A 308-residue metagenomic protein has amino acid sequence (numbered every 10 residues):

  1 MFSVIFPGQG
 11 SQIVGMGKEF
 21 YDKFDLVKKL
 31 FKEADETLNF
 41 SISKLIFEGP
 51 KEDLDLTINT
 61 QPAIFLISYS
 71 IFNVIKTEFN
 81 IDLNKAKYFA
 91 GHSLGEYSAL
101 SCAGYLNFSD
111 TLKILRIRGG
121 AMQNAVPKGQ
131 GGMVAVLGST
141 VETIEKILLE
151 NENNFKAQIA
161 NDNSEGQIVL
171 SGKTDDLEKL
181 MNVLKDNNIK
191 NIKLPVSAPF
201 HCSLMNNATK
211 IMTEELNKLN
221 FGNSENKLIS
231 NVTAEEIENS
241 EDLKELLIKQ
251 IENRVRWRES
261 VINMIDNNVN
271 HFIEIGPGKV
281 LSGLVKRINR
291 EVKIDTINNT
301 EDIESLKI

Functional and structural regions predicted by a protein language model:
M1-I144, H271-T300: FabD-like malonyl-/acyl-CoA
G10-S11, L38, A103-E252: Alpha/beta catalytic cores of group-transfer enzymes, especially the acyltransferase/condensing modules of polyketide
L26, E252-R256: Soluble or luminal CAZymes and related metallo-dependent hydrolases
L177, S282, I303-E304: Short alpha-helix immediately C-terminal to the canonical SAM-binding loop
C202, G276, L306: Catalytic histidine-centered segment of alpha/beta-hydrolase-like enzymes
T233, K293-I308: Short, flexible loop segments at boundaries between secondary-structure elements
V255-N263: A short, well-structured juxtamembrane/interface segment
I265-N268: Non-catalytic positions within long, well-ordered alpha-helices that form the structural scaffold/packing of enzyme
